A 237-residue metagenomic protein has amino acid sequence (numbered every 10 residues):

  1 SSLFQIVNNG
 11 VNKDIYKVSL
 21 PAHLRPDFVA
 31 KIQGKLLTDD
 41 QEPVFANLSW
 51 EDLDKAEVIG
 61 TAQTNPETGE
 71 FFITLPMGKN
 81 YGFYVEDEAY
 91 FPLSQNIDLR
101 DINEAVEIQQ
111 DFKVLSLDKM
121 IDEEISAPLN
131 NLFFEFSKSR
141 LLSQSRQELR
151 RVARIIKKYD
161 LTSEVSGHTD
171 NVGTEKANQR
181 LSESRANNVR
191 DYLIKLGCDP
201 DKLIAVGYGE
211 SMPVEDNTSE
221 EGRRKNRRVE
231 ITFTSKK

Functional and structural regions predicted by a protein language model:
S1, N80-G82, R228: Short, conserved beta-strand segments of beta-strand-rich sandwich/propeller modules, principally
S1-K35, D39: Short, conserved micro-motifs composed of acidic
L3-F4, F71, Y90, F134 (+2 more regions): Conserved hydrophobic/aromatic "anchor" residues that stabilize well-ordered secondary structure elements
Q5, I73-T74, L196, V206: Surface-exposed loop and edge beta-strand positions of immunoglobulin-like domains
V7-I15, D101-D111, R224-R227: Extracellular interaction modules
Y16-V18, S49, T232: Conserved hydrophobic/aromatic positions in well-ordered beta-strands
H23-W50, D54-S163, S235-K237: Periplasmic peptidoglycan-binding/tethering modules of Gram-negative envelope proteins
Q144, T162, S166-K237: Periplasmic OmpA-like peptidoglycan-binding domain that tethers envelope proteins to the cell wall
